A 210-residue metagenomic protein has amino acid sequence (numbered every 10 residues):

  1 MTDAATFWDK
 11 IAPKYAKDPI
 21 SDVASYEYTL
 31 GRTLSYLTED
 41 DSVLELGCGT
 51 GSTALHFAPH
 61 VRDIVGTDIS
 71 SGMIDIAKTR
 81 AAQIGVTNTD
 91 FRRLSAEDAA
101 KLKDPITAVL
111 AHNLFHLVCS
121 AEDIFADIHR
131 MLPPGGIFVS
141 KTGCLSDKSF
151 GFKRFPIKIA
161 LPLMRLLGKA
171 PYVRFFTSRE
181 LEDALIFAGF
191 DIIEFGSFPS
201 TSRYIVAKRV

Functional and structural regions predicted by a protein language model:
M1-E39, M164: Conserved class I S-adenosyl-L-methionine
D22, K141-A188, E194-G196: C-terminal alpha-helical "lid/dimerization" subdomain adjacent to the S-adenosyl-L-methionine
D41-G49: Conserved class I S-adenosyl-L-methionine
T50-D98: Class I SAM-dependent methyltransferase SAM/SAH-binding core
L110: A conserved beta-strand element that flanks and buttresses the S-adenosyl-L-methionine
N113-L114: Short catalytic micro-motifs in class I SAM-dependent methyltransferases
E122-P134: A short glycine-rich, Lys/Arg-flanked "PGG" loop and its adjoining helix->strand segment in the class I
A188-V210: Core SAM-dependent methyltransferase catalytic element
